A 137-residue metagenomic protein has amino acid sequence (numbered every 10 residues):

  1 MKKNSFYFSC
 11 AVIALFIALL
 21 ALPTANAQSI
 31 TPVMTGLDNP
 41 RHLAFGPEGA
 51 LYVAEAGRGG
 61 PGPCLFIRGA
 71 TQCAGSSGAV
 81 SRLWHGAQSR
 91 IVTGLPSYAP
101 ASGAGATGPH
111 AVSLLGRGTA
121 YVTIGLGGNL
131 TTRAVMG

Functional and structural regions predicted by a protein language model:
K2-V12: Bacterial N-terminal signal peptides that target proteins for export
N4, L20-A25: Intrinsic low-complexity/disordered segments
C10-A21: Bacterial N-terminal signal peptides
A25-G137: Extracellular beta-propeller repeat domains
